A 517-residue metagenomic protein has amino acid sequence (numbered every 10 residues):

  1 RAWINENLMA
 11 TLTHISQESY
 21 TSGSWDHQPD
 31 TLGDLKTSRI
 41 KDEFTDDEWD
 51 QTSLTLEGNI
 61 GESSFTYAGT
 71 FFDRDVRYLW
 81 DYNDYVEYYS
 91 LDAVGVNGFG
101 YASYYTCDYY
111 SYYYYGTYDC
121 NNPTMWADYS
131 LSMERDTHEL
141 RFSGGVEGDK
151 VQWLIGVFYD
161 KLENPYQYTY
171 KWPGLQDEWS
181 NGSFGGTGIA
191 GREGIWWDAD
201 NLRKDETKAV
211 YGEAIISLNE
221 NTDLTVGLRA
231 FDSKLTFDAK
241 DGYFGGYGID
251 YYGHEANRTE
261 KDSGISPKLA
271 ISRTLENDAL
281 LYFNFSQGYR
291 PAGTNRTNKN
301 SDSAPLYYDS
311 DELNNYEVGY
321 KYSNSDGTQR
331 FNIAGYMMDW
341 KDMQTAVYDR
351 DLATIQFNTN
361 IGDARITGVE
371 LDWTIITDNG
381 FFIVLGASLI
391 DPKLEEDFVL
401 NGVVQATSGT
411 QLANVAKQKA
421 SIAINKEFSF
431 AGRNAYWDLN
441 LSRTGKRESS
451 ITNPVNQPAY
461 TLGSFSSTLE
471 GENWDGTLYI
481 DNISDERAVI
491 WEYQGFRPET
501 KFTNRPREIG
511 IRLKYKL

Functional and structural regions predicted by a protein language model:
R1-S53, E87-W126, W172-R203, M343-D349: Acidic/polar loop-and-plug regions of large Gram-negative outer-membrane beta-barrel proteins
R1-T21, D47-L54, M133-E134, F142-G148 (+5 more regions): Transmembrane beta-barrel wall of Gram-negative outer-membrane proteins
A2, E57-I60, E134, G144-V146 (+13 more regions): Residue-level signature of outer-membrane beta-barrel architecture
E6-A10, E62-F65, K150-V151, N221-L224 (+5 more regions): Repeated loop/turn-to-beta-strand initiation elements of outer-membrane beta-barrel proteins
T55-N59, S64-Y82, T274, L280-R290 (+7 more regions): Membrane-embedded beta-barrel scaffold of Gram-negative outer-membrane proteins
Q152-E276, S303, V384-G386, D391-K393 (+1 more regions): Signature of Gram-negative outer-membrane beta-barrel scaffolds
S217-L224, M337-D339, T359-I451, K514-K516: Gram-negative outer-membrane beta-barrel transporters
D339, F382, S442-S450, L469-L517: C-terminal beta-signal and adjacent terminal beta-strands/loops of Gram-negative outer-membrane beta-barrel proteins
